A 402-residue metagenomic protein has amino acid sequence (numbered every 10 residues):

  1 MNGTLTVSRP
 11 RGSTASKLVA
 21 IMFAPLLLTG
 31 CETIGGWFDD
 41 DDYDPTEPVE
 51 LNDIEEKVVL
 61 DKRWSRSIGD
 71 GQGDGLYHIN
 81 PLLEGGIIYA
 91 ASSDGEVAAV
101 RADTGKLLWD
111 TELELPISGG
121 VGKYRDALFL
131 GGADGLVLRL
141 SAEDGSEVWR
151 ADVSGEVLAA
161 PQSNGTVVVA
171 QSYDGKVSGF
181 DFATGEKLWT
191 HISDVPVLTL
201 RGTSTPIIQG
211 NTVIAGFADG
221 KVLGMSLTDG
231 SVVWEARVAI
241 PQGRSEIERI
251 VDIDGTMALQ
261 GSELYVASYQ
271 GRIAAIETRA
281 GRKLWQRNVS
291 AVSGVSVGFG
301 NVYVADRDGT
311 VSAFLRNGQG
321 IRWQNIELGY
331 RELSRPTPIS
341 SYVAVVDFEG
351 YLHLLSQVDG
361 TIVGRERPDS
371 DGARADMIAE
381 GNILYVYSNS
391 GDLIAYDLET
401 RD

Functional and structural regions predicted by a protein language model:
L28-G30: C-terminal motif of bacterial Sec signal peptides marking the signal peptidase cleavage site
G35, D42, T46, K57-L82 (+8 more regions): Extracytoplasmic beta-rich repeat domains
S92, G132-A133, S172, F217 (+4 more regions): Structural signature of WD-repeat beta-propellers
G95, G135-L136, G175, G220 (+4 more regions): Short coil/turn segments within WD40 beta-propeller repeats
A98, L138, S178, L223 (+4 more regions): WD40 beta-propeller blade core
R101-T104, S141-D144, D181-G185, L227-G230 (+4 more regions): Short loop/turn segments that connect beta-strands within beta-propeller blades
Y303-A313, G320-L354: Loop/turn-rich, solvent-exposed surfaces of beta-rich toroidal or solenoidal domains
